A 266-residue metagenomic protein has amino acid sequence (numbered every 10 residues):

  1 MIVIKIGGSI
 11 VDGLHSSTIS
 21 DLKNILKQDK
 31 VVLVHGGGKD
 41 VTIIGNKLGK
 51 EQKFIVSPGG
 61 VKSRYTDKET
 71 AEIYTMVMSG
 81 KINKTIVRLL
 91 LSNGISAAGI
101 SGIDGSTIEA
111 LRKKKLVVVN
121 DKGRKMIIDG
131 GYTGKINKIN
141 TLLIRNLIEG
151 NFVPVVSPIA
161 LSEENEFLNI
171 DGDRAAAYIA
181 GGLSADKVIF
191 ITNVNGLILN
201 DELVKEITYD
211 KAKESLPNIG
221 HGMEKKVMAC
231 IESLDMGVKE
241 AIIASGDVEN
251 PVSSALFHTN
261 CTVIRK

Functional and structural regions predicted by a protein language model:
I2-K62, T66-K266: C-terminal catalytic "cap/lid" subdomain
